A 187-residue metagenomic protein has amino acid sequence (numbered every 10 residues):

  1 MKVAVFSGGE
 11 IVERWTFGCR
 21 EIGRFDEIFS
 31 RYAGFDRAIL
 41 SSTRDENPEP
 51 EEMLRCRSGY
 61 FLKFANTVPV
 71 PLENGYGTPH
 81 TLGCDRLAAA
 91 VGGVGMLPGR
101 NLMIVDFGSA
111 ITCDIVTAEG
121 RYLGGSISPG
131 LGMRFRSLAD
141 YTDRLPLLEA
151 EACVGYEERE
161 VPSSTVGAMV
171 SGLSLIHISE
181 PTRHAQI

Functional and structural regions predicted by a protein language model:
M1-G9, G93, R100-Y122, L138: Gly/Thr-rich phosphate-binding beta-strand-loop-beta motif of the actin/hexokinase/Hsp70
M1-V70: N-terminal glycine/serine-rich phosphate-binding loop of ATP-dependent small-molecule kinases, especially carbohydrate
R20, C84-A88, M133, G172 (+1 more regions): Conserved active-site and cofactor/substrate-binding residues in soluble primary-metabolism enzymes
F25-E27, P71-Y76, R134-A139: Short, charged, surface-exposed secondary-structure boundary motifs
Y60-P71, S109, L147-E157: Acidic-glycine-rich active-site phosphate/pyrophosphate-binding loop
P71-L102: Conserved phosphate-binding catalytic cores of ATP/NTP-utilizing and phosphoryl-transfer enzymes
A89-G99, L123-S171: Glycine-rich phosphate-binding loop plus the immediately following alpha-helix
S174-I187: Residue-level detector of conserved catalytic or cofactor/ligand-binding positions in enzyme active sites
